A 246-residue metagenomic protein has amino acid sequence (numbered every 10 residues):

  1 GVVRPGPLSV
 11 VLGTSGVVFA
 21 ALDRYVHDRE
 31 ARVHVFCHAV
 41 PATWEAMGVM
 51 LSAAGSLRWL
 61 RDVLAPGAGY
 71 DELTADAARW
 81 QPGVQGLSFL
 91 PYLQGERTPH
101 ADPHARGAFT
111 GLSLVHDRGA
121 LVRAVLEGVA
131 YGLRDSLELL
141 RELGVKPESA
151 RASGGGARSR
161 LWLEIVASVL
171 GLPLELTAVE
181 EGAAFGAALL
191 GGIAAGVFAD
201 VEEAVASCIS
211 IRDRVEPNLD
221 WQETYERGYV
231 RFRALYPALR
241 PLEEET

Functional and structural regions predicted by a protein language model:
G1-T246: Active-site core segments that coordinate phosphate-bearing ligands/cofactors across diverse enzyme families
